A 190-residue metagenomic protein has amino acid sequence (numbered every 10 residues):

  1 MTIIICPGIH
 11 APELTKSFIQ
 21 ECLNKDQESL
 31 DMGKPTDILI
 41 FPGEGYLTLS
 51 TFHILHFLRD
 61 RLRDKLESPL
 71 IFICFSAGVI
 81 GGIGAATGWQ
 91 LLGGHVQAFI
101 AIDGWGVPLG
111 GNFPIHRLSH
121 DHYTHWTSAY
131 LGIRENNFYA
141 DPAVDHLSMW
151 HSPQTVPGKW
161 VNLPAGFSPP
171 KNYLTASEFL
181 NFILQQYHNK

Functional and structural regions predicted by a protein language model:
M1-S68, P114-K190: Active-site catalytic motif of lipid deacylating hydrolases and related acyltransferases
H10-A11, V79, G106-V107: Short, solvent-exposed loop/turn segments at secondary-structure junctions
L14-S17, G81-T87, L109-F113: A short acidic (Asp/Glu
I71, A98-I100: Residue in the alpha/beta-hydrolase core beta-strand immediately N-terminal to the catalytic nucleophile
F72-G82: Gly/Ala-rich beta-loop-alpha elbow adjacent to hydrolase catalytic centers
G84-Q97: Conserved hydrolase catalytic core segment
I100-L109, H120-H125: Active-site nucleophile loop of the alpha/beta-hydrolase fold
